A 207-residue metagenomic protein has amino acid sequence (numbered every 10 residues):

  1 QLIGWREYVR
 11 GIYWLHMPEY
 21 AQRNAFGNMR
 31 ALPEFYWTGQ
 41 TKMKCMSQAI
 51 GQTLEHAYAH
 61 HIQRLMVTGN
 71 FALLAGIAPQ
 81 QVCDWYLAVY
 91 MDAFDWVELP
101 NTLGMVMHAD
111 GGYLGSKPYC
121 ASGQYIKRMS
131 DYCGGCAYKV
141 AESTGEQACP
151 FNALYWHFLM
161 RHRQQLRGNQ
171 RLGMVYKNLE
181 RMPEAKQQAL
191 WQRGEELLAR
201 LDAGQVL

Functional and structural regions predicted by a protein language model:
Q1-L207: C-terminal catalytic domain of photolyase/cryptochrome flavoproteins, centering on the FAD-binding pocket
